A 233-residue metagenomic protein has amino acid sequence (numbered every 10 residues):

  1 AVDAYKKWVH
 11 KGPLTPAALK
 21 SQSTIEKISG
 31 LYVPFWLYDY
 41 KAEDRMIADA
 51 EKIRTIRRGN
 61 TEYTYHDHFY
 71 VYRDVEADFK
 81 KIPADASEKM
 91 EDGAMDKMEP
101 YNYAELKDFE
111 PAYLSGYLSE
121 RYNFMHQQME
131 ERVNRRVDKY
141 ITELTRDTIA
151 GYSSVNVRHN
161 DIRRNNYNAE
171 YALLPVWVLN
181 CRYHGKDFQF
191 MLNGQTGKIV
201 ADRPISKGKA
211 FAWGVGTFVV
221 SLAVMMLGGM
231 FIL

Functional and structural regions predicted by a protein language model:
A1-R182: Charged, low-complexity helical/coil segments in non-catalytic cytosolic or luminal regions
R45-I47, K186-D187, K198, G208-K209: Flexible loop/turn segments at secondary-structure boundaries
L174-D202: Extended, hydrophilic extramembrane loops/domains of integral membrane proteins
D202-G214: Juxtamembrane/start-of-transmembrane alpha-helix segments at the extracytoplasmic/lumenal side of membrane anchors
V215-M225: Canonical alpha-helical transmembrane segments of integral membrane proteins
A223-L233: Juxtamembrane boundary at the C-terminal end of a transmembrane helix
